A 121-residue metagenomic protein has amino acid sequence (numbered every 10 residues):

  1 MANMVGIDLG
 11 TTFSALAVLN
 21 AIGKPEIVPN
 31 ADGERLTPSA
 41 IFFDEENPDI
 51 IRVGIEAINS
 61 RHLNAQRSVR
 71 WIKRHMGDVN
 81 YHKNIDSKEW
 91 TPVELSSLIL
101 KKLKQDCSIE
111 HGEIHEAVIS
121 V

Functional and structural regions predicted by a protein language model:
M1-E26: Gly/Thr-rich phosphate-binding beta-strand-loop-beta motif of the actin/hexokinase/Hsp70
F13, I22-V121: Phosphate-binding loop and its immediate beta->loop->alpha context in nucleotide/phosphate-handling enzymes
